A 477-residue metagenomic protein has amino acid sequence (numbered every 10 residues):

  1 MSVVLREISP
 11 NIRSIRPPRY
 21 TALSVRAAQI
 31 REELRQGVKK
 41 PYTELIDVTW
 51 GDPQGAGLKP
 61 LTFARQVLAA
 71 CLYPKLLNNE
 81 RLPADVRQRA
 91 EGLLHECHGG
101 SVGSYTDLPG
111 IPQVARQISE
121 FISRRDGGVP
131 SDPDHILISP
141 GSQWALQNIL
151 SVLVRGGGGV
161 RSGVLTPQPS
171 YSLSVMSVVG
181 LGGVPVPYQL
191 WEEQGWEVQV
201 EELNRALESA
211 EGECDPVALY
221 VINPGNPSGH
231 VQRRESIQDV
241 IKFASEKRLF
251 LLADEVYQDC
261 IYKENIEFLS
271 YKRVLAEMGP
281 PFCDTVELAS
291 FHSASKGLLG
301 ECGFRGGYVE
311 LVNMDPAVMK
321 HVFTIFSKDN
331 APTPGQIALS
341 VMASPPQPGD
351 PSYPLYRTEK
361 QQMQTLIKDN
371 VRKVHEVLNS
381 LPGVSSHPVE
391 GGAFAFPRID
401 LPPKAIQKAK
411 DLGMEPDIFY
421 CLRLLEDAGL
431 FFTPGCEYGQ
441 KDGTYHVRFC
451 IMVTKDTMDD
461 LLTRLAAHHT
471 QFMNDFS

Functional and structural regions predicted by a protein language model:
M1-G110, E120, R124, L249 (+1 more regions): N-terminal "arm"/small-domain region of PLP-dependent enzymes with the aminotransferase-like
M1-I15, E32-K39, E202-G212, P280 (+2 more regions): Eukaryotic N-terminal low-complexity, Ser/Thr- and Lys/Arg-rich leader segments that predominantly function as
L5, D85-G92, R273-K368, R372-L381 (+4 more regions): Conserved core segment of the aminotransferase class I/II
L23, V48, I118, I136 (+14 more regions): Generic structural signal for small/hydrophobic residues in well-ordered secondary structure, especially within
V38-K39, L45-D47, F291, S385-E390 (+1 more regions): Short beta-strand
Q54-K59, P227-H230, K247, D259-Y262 (+7 more regions): Short catalytic/ligand-binding loop motif for oxyanion handling, primarily in non-cytosolic enzymes, centered on
G55-A56, R357-K368, R372-D427, T444: Conserved PLP-binding catalytic core of the aspartate aminotransferase-like
C71-R248, L252, Q258-F282, A289-S290 (+4 more regions): Conserved core of the PLP fold type I
